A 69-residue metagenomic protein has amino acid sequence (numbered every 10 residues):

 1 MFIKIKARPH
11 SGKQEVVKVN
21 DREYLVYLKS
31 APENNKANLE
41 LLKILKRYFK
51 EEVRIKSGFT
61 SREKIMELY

Functional and structural regions predicted by a protein language model:
M1-N34, L39-K43, R47, E51-Y69: Contiguous, often N-terminal, cationic amphipathic patches that form binding interfaces
